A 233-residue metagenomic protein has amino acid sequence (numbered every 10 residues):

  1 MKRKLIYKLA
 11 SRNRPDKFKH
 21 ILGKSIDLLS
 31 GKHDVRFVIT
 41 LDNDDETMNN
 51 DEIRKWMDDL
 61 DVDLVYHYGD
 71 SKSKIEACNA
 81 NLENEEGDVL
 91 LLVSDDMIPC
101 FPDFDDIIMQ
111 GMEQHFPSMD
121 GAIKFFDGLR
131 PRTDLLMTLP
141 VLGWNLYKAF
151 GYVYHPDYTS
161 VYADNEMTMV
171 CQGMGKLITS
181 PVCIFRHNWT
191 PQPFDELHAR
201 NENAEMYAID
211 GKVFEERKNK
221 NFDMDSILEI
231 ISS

Functional and structural regions predicted by a protein language model:
L9-H20, N43-D45, K72: Active-site beta-to-alpha loop of glycosyltransferases that engages the nucleotide-sugar donor
I21-D34: Short, acidic, metal-binding catalytic loop of nucleotide-sugar glycosyltransferases
I39-I53, I98: A conserved acidic beta->alpha catalytic loop
N79-V89: Active-site nucleotide-sugar/metal-binding loop of Leloir-type enzymes
G87-I98: Short beta-strand-to-loop acidic/aromatic patch adjacent to the donor-nucleotide binding site
P102-A122: Conserved donor-nucleotide/metal-binding helix-loop-beta segment in metal-dependent transferases, i.e., the alpha-helix
M119-T138: Short beta-strand-to-loop element that shapes/binds the nucleotide-sugar donor at the catalytic cleft/hinge
V161, N165-S233: C-terminal catalytic/acceptor-binding lobe
